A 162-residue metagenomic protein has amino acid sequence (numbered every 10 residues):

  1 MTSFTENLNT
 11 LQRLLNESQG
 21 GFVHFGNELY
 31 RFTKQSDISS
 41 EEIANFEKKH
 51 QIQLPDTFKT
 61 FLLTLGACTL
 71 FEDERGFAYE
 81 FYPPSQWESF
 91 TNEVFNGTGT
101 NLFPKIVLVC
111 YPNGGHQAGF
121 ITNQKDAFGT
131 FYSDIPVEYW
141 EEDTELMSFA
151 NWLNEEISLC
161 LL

Functional and structural regions predicted by a protein language model:
M1-H116: A surface-exposed partner-binding patch
L63, D126-A127: Amphipathic alpha-helical scaffolding segments
P104, K125-D126: A short, compositionally biased
V107-L108, G119, G129-F131: Generic structural signal for residues positioned in beta-strands
H116-N123: Broad, structure-driven detector of short, well-ordered beta-strand segments within folded domains
N123, F131-L162: A recognition module on extended beta-rich or small alphabeta surfaces enriched in W/G with H and D/E
